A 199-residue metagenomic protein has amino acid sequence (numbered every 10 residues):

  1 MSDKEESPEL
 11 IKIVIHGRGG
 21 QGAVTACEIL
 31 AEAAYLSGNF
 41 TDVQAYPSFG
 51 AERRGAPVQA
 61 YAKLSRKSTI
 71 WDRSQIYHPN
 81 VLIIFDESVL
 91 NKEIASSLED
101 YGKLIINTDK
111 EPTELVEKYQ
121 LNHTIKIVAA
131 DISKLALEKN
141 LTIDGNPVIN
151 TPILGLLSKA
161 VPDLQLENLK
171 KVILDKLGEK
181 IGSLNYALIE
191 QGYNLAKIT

Functional and structural regions predicted by a protein language model:
S2-T199: Active-site cofactor/cluster-binding pocket
